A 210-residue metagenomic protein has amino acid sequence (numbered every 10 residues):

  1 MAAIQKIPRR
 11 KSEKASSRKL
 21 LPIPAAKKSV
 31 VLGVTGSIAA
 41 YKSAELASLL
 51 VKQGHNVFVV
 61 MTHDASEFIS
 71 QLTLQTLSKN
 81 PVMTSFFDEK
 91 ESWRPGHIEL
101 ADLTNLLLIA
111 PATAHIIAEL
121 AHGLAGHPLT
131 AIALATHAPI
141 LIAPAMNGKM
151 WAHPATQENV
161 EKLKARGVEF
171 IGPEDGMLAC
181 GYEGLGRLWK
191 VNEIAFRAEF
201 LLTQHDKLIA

Functional and structural regions predicted by a protein language model:
A2-L141, N147-A210: A cross-family phosphate/adenosyl-ligand binding-site feature
